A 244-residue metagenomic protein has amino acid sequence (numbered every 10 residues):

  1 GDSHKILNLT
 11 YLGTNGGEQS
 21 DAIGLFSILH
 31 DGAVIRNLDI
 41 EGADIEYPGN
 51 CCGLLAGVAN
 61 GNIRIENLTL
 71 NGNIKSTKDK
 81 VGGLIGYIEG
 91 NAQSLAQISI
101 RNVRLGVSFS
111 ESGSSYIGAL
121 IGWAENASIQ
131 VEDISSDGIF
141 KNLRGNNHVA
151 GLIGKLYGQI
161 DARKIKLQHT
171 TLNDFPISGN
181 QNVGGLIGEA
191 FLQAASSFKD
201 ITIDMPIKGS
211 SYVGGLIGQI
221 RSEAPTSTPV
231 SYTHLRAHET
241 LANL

Functional and structural regions predicted by a protein language model:
G1, I165, H169-T170, K199: Glycine-rich repeat segments that build the extracellular carbohydrate-interaction surface of secreted and virion
G1-L12, Q19-E46, N60-N71, A92 (+3 more regions): Parallel beta-helix/beta-solenoid
L12-S27, Y47-V58, S76-A92, A96 (+5 more regions): Extracellular beta-strand/beta-solenoid scaffold signature
S99-R101, E132-S135, R144, T171 (+2 more regions): Tandem repeat domain/solenoid detector
T233-T240: Conserved small/polar residues in nucleotide/adenosyl-binding loops
